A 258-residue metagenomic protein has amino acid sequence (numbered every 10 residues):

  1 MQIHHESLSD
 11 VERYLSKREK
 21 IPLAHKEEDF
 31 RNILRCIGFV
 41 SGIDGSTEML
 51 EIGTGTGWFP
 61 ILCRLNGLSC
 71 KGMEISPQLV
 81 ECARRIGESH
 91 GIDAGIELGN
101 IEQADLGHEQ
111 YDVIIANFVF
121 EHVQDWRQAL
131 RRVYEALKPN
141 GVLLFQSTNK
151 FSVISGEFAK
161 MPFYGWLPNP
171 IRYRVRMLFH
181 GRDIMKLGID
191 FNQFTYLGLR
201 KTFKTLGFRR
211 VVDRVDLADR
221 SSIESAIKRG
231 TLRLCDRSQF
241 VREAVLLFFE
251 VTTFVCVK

Functional and structural regions predicted by a protein language model:
M1-E109, V113, N117, L130 (+1 more regions): Conserved N-terminal segment of class I S-adenosyl-L-methionine
F59, I154-A159, S222-I227: Short aromatic-enriched loop/helix-cap "lid" or pocket-rim segments at secondary-structure transitions that line
C70, L143-L144: A short hydrophobic/small-residue beta-strand
F118-H122: Short catalytic micro-motifs in class I SAM-dependent methyltransferases
D125-W126, G156: Conserved catalytic-core motifs of eukaryotic protein kinase domains, centered on the activation segment
R127-V142: A short glycine-rich, Lys/Arg-flanked "PGG" loop and its adjoining helix->strand segment in the class I
L144-Y173: Conserved class I S-adenosyl-L-methionine
F179-H180, M185-K258: A C-terminal cap/extension of S-adenosyl-L-methionine-dependent methyltransferases that defines the acceptor-substrate
